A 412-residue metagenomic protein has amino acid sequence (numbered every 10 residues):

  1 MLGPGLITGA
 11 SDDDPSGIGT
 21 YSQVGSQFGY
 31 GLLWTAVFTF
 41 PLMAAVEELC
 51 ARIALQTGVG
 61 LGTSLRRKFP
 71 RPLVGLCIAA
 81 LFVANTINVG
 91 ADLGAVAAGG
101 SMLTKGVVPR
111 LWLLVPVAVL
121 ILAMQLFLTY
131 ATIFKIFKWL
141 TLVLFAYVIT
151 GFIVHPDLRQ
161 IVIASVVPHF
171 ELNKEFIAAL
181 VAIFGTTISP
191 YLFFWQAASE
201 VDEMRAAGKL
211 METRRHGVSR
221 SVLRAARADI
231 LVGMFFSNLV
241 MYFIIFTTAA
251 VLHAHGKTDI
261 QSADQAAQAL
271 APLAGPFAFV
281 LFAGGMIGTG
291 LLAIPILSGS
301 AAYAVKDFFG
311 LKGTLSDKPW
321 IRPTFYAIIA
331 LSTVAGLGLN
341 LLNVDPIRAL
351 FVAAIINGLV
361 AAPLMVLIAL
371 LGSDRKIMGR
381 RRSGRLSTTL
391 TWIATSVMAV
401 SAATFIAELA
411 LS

Functional and structural regions predicted by a protein language model:
T8, T35-K68, C77-I87: Juxtamembrane transmembrane-helix boundary signature
T20-Q23, E48-L73, A98-T104, A207-M211 (+4 more regions): Flexible loop linkers connecting adjacent transmembrane helices in multi-pass alpha-helical membrane transporters
L42-Q56, A198-A206, F235-Q265: Extracellular/periplasmic helix-exit of transmembrane alpha-helices
R52, Q56, V74-G106, L111-P116 (+3 more regions): Hydrophobic transmembrane alpha-helices that form the core helical bundles of multi-pass secondary transporters
G94-L103, A118-L140, G151-F152, N340-P346 (+1 more regions): Membrane-water interface regions at transmembrane-helix termini and the short interhelical loops of multi-pass membrane
R110-P116, F277, L281, L291 (+1 more regions): Loop-to-transmembrane helix boundary motifs in multi-pass membrane proteins
I136-W139, G313-A330, P346, F351-L359 (+2 more regions): C-terminal membrane-solvent junction of multi-pass transporters and transport-like membrane proteins
L142-H169, N173, I177, I183-D202 (+2 more regions): Hydrophobic alpha-helical segments and their helix-loop junctions in multi-pass secondary transporters
